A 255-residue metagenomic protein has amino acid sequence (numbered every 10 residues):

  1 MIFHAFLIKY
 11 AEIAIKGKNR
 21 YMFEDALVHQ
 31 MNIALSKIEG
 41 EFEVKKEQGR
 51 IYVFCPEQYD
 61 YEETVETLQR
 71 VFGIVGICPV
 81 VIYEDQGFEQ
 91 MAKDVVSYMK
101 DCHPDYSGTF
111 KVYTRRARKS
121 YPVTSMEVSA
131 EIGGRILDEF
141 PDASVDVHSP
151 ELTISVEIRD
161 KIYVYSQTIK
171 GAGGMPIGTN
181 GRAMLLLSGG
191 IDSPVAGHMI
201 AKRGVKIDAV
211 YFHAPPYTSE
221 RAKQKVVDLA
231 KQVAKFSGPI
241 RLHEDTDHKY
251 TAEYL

Functional and structural regions predicted by a protein language model:
M1-M184, P194-R241: RNA-binding accessory domains that recognize and position tRNA/RNA substrates
G190: Conserved G/P- and acidic residue-centered "switch" motifs that form tight phosphate/ATP-binding loops in soluble
E244, H248-L255: Conserved adenosine/adenylate-binding substructure
